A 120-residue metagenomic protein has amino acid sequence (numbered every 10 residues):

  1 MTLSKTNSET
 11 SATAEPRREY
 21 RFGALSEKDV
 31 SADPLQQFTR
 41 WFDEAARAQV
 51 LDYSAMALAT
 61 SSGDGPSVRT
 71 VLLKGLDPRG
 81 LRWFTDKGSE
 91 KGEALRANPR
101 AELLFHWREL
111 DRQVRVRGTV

Functional and structural regions predicted by a protein language model:
M1-V120: Binding-site signature for planar aromatic cofactors or substrates
